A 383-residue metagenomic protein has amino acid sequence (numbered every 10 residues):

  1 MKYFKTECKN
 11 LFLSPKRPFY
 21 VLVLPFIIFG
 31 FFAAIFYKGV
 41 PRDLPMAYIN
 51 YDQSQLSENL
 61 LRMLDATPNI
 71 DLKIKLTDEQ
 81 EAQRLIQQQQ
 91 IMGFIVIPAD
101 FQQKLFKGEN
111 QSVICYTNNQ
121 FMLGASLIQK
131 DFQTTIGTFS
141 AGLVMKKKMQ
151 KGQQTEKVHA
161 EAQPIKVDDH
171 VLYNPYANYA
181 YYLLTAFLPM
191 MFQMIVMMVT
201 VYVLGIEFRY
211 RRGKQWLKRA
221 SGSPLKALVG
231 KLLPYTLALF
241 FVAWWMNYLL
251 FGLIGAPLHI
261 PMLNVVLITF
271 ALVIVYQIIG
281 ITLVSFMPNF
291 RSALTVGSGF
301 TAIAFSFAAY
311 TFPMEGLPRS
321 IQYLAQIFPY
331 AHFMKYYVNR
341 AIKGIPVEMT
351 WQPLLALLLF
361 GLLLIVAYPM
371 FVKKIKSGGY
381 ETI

Functional and structural regions predicted by a protein language model:
M1-K5, Y181, A220-S221, L225-L233 (+5 more regions): Alpha-helical membrane-protein architecture signal
M1-N10, I74, Q120, H159 (+9 more regions): Juxtamembrane loop-helix boundary motifs flanking transmembrane segments in multi-pass membrane proteins
M1-Y179, T382-I383: Extracytoplasmic/periplasmic domains immediately adjacent to an N-terminal transmembrane anchor in multi-pass membrane
G30, H170-L250: Hydrophobic alpha-helical transmembrane segments of multi-pass membrane transport proteins
Q53, Q193, A238-V242, A271-L272 (+1 more regions): Alpha-helical transmembrane segments of multi-pass membrane transport proteins
I95, K130, M198-I206, Q277 (+2 more regions): Short helix-terminus and kink motifs of transmembrane alpha helices, predominantly at the cytoplasmic interface
W245-Y248, P257-I383: Membrane-spanning alpha-helical segments of multipass transporters and channels
